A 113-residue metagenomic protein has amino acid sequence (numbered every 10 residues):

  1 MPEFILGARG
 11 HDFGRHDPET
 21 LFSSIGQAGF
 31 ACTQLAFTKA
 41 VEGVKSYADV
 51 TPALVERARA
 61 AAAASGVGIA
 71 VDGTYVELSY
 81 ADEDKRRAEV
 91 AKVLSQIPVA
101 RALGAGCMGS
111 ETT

Functional and structural regions predicted by a protein language model:
M1-C107: N-terminal pre-domain/capping segments
E111-T113: Active-site-proximal loop/short-helix segments that contain or immediately flank catalytic acid/base residue(s)
